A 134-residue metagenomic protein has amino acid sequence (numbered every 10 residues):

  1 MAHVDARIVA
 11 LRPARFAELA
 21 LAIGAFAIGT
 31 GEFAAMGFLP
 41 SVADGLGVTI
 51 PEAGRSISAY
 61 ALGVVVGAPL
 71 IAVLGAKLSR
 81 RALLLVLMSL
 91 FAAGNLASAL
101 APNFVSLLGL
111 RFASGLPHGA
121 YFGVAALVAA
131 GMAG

Functional and structural regions predicted by a protein language model:
A17-R55, A68-I71: Extracytoplasmic
L21, A25, G29, N95 (+1 more regions): Helical-face signature of the major facilitator-like transporter fold
G29, F33, A99, G115-G123: Small-residue-rich segments within alpha-helical transmembrane domains of MFS-like 12-TM solute carriers
G45-G47, S79, L100-S106, P117 (+1 more regions): Helix-breaking motifs and short loop linkers at transmembrane-helix boundaries and internal kinks in secondary membrane
S56-I57, L110: Hydrophobic positions within alpha-helical transmembrane segments of Major Facilitator Superfamily-type secondary
Y60-V65: Short hydrophobic/small-residue motifs within alpha-helical transmembrane segments of multi-pass transporter-like
V66-V105: Conserved MFS/SLC helix-loop-helix module at the cytosolic interface between two early adjacent transmembrane helices
L110-G134: Cytoplasmic helix-loop-helix junction between adjacent transmembrane helices in 12-TM secondary transporters
